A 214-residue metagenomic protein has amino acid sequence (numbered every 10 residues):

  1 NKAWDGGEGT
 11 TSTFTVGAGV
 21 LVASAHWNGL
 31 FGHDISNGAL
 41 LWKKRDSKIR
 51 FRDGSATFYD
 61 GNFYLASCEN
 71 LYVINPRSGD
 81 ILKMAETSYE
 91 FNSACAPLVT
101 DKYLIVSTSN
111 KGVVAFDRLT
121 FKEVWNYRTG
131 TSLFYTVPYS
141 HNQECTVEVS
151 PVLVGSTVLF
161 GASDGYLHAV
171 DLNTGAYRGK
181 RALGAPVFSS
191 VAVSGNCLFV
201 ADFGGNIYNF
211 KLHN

Functional and structural regions predicted by a protein language model:
N1-W4, A39-R45, D80-E86, K122-Y127 (+2 more regions): A short beta-strand motif characteristic of beta-propeller blades
A3-F31, K44-Y72, A85-V114, P138-L167 (+2 more regions): Repeat-blade elements of multi-bladed beta-propeller folds
G19, G38, G61, G79 (+3 more regions): Phosphate-binding glycine-rich loops and adjacent basic patches that engage nucleotide phosphates, nucleic-acid
D34-G38, N75-G79, D117-F121, D171-G175 (+1 more regions): Short loop/turn segments that connect beta-strands within beta-propeller blades
